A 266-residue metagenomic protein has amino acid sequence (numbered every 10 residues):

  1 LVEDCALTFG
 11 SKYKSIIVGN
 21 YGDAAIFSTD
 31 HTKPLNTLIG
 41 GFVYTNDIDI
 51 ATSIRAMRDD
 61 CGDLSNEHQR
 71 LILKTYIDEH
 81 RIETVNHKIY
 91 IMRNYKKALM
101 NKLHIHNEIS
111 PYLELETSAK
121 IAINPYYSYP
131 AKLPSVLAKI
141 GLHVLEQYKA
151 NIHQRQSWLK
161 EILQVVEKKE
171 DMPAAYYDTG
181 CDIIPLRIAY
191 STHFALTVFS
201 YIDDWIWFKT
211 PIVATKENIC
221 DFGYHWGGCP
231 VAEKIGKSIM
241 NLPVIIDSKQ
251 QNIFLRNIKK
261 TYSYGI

Functional and structural regions predicted by a protein language model:
E3, T8-G10: Catalytic P-loop NTPase motifs of RecA-like helicase/translocase cores
D4, T29, G41, R155 (+4 more regions): Generic structural signal for small/hydrophobic residues in well-ordered secondary structure, especially within
G10-Y13, A24-P185: Active-site region of PLP-dependent enzymes
T45, Y190-F194, V244-I246: Short beta-strand-to-loop capping motifs
T52, H193-S200, S248-F254: Short, conserved charged micro-motifs
L64-L71, E161, A174-T179, A195-M240 (+1 more regions): Conserved PLP cofactor-binding pocket of PLP-dependent enzymes
L99-N107, P125, N218-E233, I246-S248 (+2 more regions): Non-catalytic terminal extensions of PLP-dependent enzymes
I239-K249: Proline-centric
